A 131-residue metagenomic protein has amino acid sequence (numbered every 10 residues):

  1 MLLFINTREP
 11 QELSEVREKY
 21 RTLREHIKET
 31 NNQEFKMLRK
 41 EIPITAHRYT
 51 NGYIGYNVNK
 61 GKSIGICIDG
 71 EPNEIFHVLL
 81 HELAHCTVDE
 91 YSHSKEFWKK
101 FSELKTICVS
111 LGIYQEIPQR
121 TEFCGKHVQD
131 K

Functional and structural regions predicted by a protein language model:
M1-E74, E90-K131: Metalloprotease/metallohydrolase-associated module, dominated by Zn2+-dependent proteases
H77-D89: Active-site recognition of the HExxH zinc-binding catalytic motif
